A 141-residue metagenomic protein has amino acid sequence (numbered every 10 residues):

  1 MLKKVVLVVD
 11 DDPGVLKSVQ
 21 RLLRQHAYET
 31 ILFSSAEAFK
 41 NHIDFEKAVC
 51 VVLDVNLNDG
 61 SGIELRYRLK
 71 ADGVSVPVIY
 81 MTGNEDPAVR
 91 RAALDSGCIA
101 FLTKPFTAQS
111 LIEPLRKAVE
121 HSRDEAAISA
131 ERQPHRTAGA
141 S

Functional and structural regions predicted by a protein language model:
P13-I31: Two-component/phosphorelay signaling modules centered on CheY-like receiver
S34-S35, S61-E64: Acidic catalytic/metal-coordinating carboxylates
N41, I63-V76: Short amphipathic alpha-helix used as the core "switch/output" element in two-component signaling
E46-L53, L57: Active-site beta3 strand of CheY-like receiver
E64, E85-A100: Alpha4 helix (beta4-alpha4-beta5 surface) of REC/receiver domains from two-component response regulators
A88, F106-R116, A127: C-terminal output helix
S122-S141: CheY-like receiver
